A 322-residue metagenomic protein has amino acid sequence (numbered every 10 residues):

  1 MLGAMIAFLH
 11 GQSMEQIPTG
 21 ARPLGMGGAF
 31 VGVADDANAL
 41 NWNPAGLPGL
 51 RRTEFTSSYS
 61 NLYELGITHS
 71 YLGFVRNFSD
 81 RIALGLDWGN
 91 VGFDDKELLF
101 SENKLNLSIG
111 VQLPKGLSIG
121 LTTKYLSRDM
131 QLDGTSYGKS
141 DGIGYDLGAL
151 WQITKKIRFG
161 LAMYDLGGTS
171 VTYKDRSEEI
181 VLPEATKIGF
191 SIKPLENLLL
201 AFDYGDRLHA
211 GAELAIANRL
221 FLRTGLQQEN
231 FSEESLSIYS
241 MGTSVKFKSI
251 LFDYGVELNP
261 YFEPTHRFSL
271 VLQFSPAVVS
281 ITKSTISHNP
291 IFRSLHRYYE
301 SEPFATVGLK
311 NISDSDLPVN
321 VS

Functional and structural regions predicted by a protein language model:
M1-A7: Bacterial N-terminal signal peptides
F8-H10, N106, S294-L295, L309: Intrinsically disordered, low-complexity regions enriched for glutamine and histidine
H10-V279: Subset of outer-membrane beta-barrel
R22, P303-A305, V319: Envelope-exposed proteins and targeting segments
K248, L317-V319: Proline-centered flexible-loop/turn and helix-kink motifs
V278-K310: Beta-sheet-dominated interaction scaffolds and their linkers
K310-D316: Short solvent-exposed strand-capping/beta-turn motif centered on an Asx-Ser/Thr pair
